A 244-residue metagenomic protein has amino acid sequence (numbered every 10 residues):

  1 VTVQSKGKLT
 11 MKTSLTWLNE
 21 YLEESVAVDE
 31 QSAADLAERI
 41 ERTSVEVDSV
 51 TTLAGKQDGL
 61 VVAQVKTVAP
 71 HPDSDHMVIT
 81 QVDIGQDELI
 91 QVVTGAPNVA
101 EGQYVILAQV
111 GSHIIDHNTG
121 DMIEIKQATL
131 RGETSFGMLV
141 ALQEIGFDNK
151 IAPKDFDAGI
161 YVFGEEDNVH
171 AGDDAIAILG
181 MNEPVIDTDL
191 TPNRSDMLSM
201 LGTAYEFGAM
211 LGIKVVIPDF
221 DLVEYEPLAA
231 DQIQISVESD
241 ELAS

Functional and structural regions predicted by a protein language model:
V3-L9, V237-S244: Short, intrinsically disordered, charge-balanced linker/junction segments flanking boundaries in proteins
K6-L228: Phosphate-backbone binding interfaces of nucleic-acid-interacting proteins
L222-A243: Long, charged amphipathic helices and adjacent flexible linkers at domain junctions
